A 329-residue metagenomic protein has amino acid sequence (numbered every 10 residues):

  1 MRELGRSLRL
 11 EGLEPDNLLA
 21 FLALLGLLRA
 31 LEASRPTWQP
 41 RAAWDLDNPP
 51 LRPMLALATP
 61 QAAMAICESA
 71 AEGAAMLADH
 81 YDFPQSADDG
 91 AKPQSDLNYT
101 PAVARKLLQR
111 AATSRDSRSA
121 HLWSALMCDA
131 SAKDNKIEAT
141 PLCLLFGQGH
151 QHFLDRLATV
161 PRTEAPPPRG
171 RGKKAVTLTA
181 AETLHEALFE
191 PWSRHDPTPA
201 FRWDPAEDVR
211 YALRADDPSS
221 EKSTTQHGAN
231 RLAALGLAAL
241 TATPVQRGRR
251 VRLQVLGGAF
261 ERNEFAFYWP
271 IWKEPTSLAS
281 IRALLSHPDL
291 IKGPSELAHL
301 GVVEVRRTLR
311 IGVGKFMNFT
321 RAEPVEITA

Functional and structural regions predicted by a protein language model:
M1-D155, K292-A329: Extended, helix-rich scaffolding/adaptor regions
R2, L10-L18, L178, R194 (+4 more regions): Elongated scaffolding segments in large macromolecular assemblies, built predominantly from amphipathic alpha-helices
G5, T183-L184, D196-T198: N-terminal functional modules and adjacent low-complexity/disordered segments of proteins
S34, P40, S119, L188 (+2 more regions): Acidic, low-complexity intrinsically disordered regions
P40, L46, A125, R194 (+2 more regions): Intrinsic disorder/low-complexity segments enriched in polar/charged and small flexible residues
A104, S119-A120, A181, R231 (+1 more regions): Short amphipathic alpha-helical segments that mediate assembly, nucleic-acid/protein binding, or membrane association
T140-Q148, H152-T183, A187, D204-Q246 (+2 more regions): Extended amphipathic alpha-helical scaffold segments
W192-R210: Short, charged low-complexity linear segments at domain edges
